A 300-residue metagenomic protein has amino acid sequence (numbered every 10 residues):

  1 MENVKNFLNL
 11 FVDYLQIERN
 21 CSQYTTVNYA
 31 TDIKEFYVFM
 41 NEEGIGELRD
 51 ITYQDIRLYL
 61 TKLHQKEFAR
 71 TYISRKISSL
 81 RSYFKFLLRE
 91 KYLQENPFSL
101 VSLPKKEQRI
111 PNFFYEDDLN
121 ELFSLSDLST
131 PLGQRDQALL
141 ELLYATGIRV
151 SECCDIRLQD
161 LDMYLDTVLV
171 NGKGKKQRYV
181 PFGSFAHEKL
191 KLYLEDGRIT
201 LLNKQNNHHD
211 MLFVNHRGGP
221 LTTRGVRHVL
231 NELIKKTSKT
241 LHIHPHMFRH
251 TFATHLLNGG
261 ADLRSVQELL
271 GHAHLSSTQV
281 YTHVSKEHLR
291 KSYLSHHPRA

Functional and structural regions predicted by a protein language model:
M1-A300: Conserved catalytic core of the tyrosine transesterase superfamily
